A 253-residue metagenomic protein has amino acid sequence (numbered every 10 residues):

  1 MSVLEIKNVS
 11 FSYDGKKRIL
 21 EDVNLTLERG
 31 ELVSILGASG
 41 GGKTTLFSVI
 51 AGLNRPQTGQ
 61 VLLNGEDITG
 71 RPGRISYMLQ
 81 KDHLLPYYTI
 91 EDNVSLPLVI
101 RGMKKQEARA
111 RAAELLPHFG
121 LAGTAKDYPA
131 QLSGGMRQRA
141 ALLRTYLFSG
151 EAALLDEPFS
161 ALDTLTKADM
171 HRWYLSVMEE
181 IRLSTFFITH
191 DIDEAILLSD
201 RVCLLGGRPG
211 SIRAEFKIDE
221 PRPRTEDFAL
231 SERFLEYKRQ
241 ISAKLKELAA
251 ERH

Functional and structural regions predicted by a protein language model:
L36-A38: The feature captures the beta-strand-to-loop junction immediately N-terminal to the Walker
A51: Helix-to-loop junction immediately C-terminal to a conserved catalytic motif
G59-R71, R111: Conserved ABC transporter NBD signature motif
Y88-S95: Short coil-to-helix segment of the ABC ATPase nucleotide-binding domain corresponding to the Q-loop/switch region
V99, Q106-T124, S176: Conserved ABC ATPase "signature" region
Y128-L132, M136: Conserved ABC ATPase signature
L147-E151: A short, proline-enriched helix->beta-strand linker immediately N-terminal to the Walker B motif in ABC-type P-loop
